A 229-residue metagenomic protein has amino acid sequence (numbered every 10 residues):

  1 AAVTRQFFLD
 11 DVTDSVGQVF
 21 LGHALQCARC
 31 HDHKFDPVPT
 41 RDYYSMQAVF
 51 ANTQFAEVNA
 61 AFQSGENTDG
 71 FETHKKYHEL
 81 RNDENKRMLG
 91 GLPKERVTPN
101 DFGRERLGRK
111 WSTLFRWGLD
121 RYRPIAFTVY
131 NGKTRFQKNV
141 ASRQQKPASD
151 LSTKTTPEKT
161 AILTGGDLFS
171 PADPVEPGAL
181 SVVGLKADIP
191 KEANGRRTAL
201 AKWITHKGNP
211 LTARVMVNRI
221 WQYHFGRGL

Functional and structural regions predicted by a protein language model:
A1-K76: Sequence context surrounding c-type heme c attachment/ligation sites in exported
E57-G228: Short, functional "switch" segments adjacent to catalytic/cofactor/reactive centers
